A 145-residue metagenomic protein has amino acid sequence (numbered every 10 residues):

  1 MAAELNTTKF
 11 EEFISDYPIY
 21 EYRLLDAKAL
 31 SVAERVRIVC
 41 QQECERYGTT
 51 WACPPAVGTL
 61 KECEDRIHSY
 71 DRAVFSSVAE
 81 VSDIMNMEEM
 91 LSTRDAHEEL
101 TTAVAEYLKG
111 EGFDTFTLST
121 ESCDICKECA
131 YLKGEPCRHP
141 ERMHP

Functional and structural regions predicted by a protein language model:
A2-P145: Auxiliary alpha/beta "docking" domains used to position bulky ligands
